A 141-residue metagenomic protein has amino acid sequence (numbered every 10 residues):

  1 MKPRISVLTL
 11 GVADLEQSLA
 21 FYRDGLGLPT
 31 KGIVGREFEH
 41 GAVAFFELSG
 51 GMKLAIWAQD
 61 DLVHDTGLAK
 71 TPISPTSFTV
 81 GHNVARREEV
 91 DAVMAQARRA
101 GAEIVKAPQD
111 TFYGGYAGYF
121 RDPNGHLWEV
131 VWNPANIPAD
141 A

Functional and structural regions predicted by a protein language model:
M1, M94-A141: Vicinal oxygen chelate
M1-L19, K31, E37, T79-H82 (+1 more regions): N-terminal beta-strand motif that seeds the catalytic metal site of vicinal oxygen chelate
R4-D14, A44-L48, G67-Q96, Y116-R121: Vicinal oxygen chelate
T9-V63: Core segments of cupin and vicinal oxygen chelate
F21-R23, T71-S74, A100: A short alpha-helix capping/helix-coil boundary motif
K53-A55, T79, L127: Short hydrophobic-acidic sequence motifs that mark active-site Asp/Glu residues
W57, T66-L68, V130, D140-A141: Short, charged, solvent-exposed linker or helix-capping segments at domain edges/interfaces that act as flexible hinges
